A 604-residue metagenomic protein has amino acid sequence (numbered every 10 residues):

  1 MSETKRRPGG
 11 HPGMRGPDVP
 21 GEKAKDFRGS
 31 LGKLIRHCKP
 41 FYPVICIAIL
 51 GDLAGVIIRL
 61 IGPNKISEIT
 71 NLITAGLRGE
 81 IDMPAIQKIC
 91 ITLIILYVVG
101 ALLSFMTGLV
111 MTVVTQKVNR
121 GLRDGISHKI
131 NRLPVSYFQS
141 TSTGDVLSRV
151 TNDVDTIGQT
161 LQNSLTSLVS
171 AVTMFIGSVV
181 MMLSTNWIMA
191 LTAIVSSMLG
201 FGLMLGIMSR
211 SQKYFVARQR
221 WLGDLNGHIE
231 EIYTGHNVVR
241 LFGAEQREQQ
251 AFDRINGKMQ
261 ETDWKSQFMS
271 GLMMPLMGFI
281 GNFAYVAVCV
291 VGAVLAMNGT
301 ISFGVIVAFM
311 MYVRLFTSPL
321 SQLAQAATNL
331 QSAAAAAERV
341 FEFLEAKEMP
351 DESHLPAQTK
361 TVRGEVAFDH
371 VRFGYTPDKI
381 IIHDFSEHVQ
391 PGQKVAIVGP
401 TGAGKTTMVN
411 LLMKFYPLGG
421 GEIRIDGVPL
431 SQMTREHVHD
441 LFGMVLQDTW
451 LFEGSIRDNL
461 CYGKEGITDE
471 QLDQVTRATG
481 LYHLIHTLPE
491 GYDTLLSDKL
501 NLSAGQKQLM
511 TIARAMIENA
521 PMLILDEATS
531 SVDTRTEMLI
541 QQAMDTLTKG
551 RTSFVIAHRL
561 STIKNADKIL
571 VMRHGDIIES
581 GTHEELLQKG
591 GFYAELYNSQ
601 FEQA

Functional and structural regions predicted by a protein language model:
M1-R59, T74-L93, T107-M111, T115 (+8 more regions): Membrane-integrated ABC transporters
M14-E22, Q116, D124-S148, N152-V154 (+6 more regions): Short intracellular "coupling" helices and adjacent cytoplasmic loop segments at the cytosolic face of multi-pass
P40, V135-S136, V154-L161, L165 (+5 more regions): An intracellular "coupling" helix at the cytosolic face of ABC transporter transmembrane type-1 domains
V44-I57, E68, L96, N163-A217 (+2 more regions): Transmembrane helices of ABC transporter permease
A75-L77, D82, M181-V195, K265-E338 (+1 more regions): Helix-loop-helix
I91, L103, T107, T115 (+3 more regions): Hydrophobic alpha-helical transmembrane segments of ABC transporter permease domains
L109-K117, G121, S184, G202-D224 (+1 more regions): Cytoplasmic juxtamembrane "membrane-exit" helices immediately C-terminal to transmembrane segments
E352-S353, T359-A604: ABC-type nucleotide-binding domain
